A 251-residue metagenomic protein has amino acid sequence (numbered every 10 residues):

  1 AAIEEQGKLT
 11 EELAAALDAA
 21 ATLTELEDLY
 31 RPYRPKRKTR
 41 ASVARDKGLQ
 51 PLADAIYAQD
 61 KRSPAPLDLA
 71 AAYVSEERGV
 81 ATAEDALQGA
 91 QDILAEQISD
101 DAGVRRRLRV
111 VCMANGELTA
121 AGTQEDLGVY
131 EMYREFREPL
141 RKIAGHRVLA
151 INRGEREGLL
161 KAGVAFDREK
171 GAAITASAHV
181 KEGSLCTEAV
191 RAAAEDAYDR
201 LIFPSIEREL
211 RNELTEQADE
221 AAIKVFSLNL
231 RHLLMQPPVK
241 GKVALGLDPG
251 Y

Functional and structural regions predicted by a protein language model:
A1-L245: Duplex nucleic acid-engaging cores and interfaces of nucleic-acid transaction enzymes
P249-Y251: A short acidic Gly-Thr/Ser loop motif
